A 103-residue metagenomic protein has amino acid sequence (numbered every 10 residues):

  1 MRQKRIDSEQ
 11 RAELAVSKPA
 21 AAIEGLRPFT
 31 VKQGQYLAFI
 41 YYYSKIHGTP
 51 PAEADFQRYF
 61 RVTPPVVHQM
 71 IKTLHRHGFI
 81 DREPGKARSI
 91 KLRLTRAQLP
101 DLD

Functional and structural regions predicted by a protein language model:
E9-P28: Short, Lys/Arg-enriched N-terminal segment that forms or immediately precedes the first helix of a structured domain
F29-Q33, A52, E83-D103: Short, cationic-aromatic polyanion-contact patches
G34-Y42: Pre-recognition alpha-helix immediately N-terminal to the DNA-recognition helix within helix-turn-helix or winged-helix
Y42-G48: Short helix-capping/hinge SLiMs at alpha-helix to coil transitions
P50-F60: A short alpha-helical element within helix-turn-helix/winged-helix DNA-binding domains across DNA-binding proteins
P65: Key DNA-contact positions within bacterial/archaeal DNA-binding proteins
H75-G85: A short, conserved structural fragment
